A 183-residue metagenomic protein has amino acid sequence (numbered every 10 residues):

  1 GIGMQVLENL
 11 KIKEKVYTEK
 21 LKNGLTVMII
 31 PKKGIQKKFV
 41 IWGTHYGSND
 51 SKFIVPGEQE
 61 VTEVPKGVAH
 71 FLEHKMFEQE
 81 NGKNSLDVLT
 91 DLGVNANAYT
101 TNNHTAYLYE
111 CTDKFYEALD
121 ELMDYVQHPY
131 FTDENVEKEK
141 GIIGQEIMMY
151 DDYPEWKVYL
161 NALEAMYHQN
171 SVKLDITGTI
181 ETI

Functional and structural regions predicted by a protein language model:
G1-N84, T182: His/Glu-rich zincin catalytic helix
I2-G3, E80-N81, S85-I183: Acidic/histidine-enriched segments that form metal/cofactor-coordinating and catalytic pocket/exosite environments
